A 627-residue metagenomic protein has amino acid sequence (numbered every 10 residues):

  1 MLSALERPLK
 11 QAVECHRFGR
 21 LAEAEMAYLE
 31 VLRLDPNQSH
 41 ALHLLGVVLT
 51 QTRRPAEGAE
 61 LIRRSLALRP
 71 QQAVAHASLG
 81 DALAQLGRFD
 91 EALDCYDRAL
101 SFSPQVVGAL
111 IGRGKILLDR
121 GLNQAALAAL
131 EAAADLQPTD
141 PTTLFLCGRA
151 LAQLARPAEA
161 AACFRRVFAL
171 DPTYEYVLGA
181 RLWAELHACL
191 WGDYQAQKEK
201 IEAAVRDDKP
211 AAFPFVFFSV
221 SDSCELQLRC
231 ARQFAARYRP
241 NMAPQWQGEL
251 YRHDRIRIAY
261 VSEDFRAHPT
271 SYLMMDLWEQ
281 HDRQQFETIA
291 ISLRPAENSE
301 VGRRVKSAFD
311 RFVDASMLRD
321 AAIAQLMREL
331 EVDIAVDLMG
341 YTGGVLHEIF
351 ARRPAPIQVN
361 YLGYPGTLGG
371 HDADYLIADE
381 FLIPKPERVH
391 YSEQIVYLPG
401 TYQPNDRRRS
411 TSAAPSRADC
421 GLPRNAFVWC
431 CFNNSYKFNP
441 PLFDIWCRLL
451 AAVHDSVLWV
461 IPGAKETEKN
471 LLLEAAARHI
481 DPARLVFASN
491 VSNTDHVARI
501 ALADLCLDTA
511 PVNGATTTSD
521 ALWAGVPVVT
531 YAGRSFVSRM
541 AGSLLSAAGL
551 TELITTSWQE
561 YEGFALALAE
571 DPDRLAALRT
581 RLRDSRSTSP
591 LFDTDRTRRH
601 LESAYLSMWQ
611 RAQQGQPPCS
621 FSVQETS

Functional and structural regions predicted by a protein language model:
M1-L422, N434, L473-H479, S492-L505 (+4 more regions): Alpha-helical solenoid repeat scaffolds of the TPR/TPR-like class and their adjacent stem/linker regions that mediate
V261, F432-N433, I461, A488: Short hydrophobic "strand-cap" motifs at the C-terminus of beta-strands
L277-Q284, P440-H454: Short hydrophobic signal-anchor/transmembrane segments that target glycosyltransferases and glycosylation machinery
I291-E297, V457-N470: Glycosyltransferase donor-sugar binding loop
L507, A521: Donor-sugar nucleotide-binding helix/loop cap in glycosyltransferases
T509-P511: A short structural motif in glycosyltransferase catalytic domains
L522-W523, S546: Short alpha-helix at the nucleotide-sugar/activated-sugar donor binding site of glycosyltransferases and closely
S538-G549: Short acidic/histidine- and often glycine-rich active-site loop of Leloir-type glycosyltransferases that engages
